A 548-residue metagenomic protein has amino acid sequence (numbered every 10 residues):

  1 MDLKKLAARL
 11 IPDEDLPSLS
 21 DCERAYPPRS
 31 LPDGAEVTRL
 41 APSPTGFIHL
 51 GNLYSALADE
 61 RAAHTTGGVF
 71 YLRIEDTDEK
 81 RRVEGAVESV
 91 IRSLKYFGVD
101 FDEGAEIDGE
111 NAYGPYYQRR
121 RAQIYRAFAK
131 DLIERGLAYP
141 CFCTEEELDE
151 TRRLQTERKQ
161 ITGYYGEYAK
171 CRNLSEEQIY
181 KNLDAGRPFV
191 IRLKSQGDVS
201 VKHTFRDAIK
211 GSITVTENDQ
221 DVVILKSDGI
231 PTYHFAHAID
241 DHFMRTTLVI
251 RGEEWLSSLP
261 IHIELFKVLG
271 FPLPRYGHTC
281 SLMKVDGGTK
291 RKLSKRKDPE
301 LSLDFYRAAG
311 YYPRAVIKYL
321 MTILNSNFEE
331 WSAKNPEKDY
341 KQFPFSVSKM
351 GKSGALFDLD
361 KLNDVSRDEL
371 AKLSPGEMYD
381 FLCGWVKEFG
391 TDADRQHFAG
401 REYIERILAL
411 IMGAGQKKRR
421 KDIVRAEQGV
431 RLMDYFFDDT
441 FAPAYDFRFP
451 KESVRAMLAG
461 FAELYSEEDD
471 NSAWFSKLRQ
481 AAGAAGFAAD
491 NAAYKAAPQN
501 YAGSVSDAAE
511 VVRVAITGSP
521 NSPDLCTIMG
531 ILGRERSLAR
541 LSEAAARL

Functional and structural regions predicted by a protein language model:
D2-E157, S257-F271, A315: N-terminal Rossmann-like or analogous alpha/beta NTP/dinucleotide-binding catalytic cores that position adenine
G34-R39, Y71, P299, D339-V347 (+2 more regions): Short amphipathic alpha-helical segments and their helix-coil junctions
T38-T45, Y71-D76, F243-V249, E300-S302 (+3 more regions): Glycine- and acidic
D59, V90, L132, G136 (+8 more regions): Residue-level signal for inorganic ion chemistry
L94-F101, I133-P140, R152, K159 (+7 more regions): A generic secondary-structure signal for well-formed alpha-helical elements
Y139-H278, M283-K292, S302, A459-A462 (+3 more regions): Active-site cores that bind ATP or allylic diphosphates and position pyrophosphate for catalysis
L269-F449, T517-L548: Catalytic adenosine-cofactor/nucleotide-binding cores of aminoacyl-tRNA synthetases and other
K477-A485, A489-L532, R536: Helix-rich, typically C-terminal accessory recognition domains appended to large enzymatic cores
